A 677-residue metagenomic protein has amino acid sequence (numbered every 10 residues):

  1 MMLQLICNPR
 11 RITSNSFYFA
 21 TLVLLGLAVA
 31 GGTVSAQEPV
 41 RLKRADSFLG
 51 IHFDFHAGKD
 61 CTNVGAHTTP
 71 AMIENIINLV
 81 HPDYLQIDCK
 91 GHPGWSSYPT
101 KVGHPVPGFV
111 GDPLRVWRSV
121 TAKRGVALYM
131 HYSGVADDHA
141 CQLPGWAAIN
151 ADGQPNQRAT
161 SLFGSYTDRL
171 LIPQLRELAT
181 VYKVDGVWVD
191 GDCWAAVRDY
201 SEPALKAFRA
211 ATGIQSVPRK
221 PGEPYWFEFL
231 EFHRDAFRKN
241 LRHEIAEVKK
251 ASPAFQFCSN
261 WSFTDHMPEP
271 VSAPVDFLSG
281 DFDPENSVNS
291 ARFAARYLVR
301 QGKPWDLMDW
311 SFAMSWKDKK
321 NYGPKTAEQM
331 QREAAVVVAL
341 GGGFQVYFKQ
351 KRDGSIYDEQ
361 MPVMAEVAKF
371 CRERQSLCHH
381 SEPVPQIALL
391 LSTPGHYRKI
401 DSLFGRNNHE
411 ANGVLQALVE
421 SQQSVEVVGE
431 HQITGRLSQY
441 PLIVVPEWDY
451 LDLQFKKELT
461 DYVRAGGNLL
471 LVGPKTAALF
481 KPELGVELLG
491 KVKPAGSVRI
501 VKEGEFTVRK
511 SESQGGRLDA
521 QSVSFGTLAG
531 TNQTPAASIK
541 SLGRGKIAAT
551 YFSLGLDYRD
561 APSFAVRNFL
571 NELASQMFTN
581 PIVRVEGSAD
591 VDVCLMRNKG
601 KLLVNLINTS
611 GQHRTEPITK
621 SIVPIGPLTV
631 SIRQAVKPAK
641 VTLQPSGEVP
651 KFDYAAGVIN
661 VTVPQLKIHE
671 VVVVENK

Functional and structural regions predicted by a protein language model:
G32-G91, T100-V102, V106-G108, S119 (+6 more regions): Mature N-terminal, pre-catalytic/accessory segment of carbohydrate-active enzymes
F53-T68, S96-G111, Q154-I172, G222-K239 (+5 more regions): The substrate-binding groove and active-site-proximal loops of carbohydrate-active enzymes, especially glycoside
N78-P113, A136-N156, Y182, R198-A204 (+2 more regions): Aromatic-lined carbohydrate-binding/catalytic grooves of carbohydrate-active enzymes
M130-Y182, G191, S216-L230, L241: Active-site-adjacent "subsite" loops/lids of carbohydrate-active enzymes
A140, A195-R198, F237-A295, W316-K325 (+2 more regions): Substrate-binding cleft/loops of secretory-pathway carbohydrate-active enzymes
A254, N289, G323-M330, V338-L340 (+2 more regions): A conserved amphipathic helix/loop scaffold that creates a polar/acidic microenvironment used either to coordinate
A295-P362, V384-L403, A536-F564: Aromatic/acidic polysaccharide-binding cleft in carbohydrate-active enzymes
A334, P362-Q439: Aromatic-Pro/Gly-enriched surface loop or interdomain linker that acts as a lid/target-recognition segment
